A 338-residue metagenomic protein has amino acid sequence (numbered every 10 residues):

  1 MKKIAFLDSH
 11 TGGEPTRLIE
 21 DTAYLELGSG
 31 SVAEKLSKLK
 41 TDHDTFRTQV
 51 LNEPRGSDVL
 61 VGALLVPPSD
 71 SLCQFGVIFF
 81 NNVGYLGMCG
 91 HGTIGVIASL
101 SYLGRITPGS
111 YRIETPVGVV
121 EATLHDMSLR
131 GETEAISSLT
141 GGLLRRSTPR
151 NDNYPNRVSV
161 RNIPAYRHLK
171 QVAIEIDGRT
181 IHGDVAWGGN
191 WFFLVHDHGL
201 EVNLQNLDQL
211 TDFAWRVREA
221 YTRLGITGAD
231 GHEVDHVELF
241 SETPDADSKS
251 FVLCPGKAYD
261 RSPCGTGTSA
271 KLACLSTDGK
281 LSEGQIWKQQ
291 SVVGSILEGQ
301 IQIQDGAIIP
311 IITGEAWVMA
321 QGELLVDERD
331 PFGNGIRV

Functional and structural regions predicted by a protein language model:
M1-G131, L139, R146, N151-A186 (+1 more regions): A glycine-rich beta-to-alpha transition motif near the start of alpha/beta enzyme domains, typified by
